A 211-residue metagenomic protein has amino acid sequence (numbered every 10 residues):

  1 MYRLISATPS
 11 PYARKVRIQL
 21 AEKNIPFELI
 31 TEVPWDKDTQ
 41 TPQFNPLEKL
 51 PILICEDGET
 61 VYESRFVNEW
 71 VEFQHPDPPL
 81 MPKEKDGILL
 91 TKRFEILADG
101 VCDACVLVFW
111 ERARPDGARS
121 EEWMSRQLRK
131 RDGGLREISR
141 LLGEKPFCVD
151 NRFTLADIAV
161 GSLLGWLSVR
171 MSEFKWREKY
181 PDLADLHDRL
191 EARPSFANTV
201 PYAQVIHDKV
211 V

Functional and structural regions predicted by a protein language model:
M1-E122: GST-like domain detector, emphasizing the conserved glutathione-binding G-site in the N-terminal thioredoxin-like
F66, D182, S195: Residue-level recognition of oxygen-bearing side chains
A98-D188, A192: GST-like fold's C-terminal all-alpha helical module
E191-P194, V211: C-terminal low-complexity, acidic/polar tails when present
Q204-V211: Carbohydrate-binding/catalytic loop surfaces
